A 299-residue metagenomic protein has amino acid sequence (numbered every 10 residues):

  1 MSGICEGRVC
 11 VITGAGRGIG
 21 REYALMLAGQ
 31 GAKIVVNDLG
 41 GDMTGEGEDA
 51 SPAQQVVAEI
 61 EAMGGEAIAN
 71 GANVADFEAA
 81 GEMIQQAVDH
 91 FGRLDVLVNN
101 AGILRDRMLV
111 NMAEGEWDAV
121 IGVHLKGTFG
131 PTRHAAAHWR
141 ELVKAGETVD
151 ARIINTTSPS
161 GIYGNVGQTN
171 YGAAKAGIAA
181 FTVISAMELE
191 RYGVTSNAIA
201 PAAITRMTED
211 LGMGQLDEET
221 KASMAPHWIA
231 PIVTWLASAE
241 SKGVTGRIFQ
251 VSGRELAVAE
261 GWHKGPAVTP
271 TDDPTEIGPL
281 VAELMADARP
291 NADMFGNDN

Functional and structural regions predicted by a protein language model:
S2-V36: Canonical Rossmann dinucleotide-binding motif of NAD(H)/NADP(H)-dependent dehydrogenases/reductases, specifically
E6, M63-E66, Q86-N99, R105 (+1 more regions): A glycine-rich helix->loop->beta "capping" turn within Rossmann-like NAD(P)(H)-dependent oxidoreductase domains
A50, Q54, G71-I84, E114: The beta1-alpha1 cofactor-binding region of Rossmann-like NAD(H)/NADP(H)-dependent oxidoreductases
M108-L109, A113-I121: Substrate-binding pocket helix/loop in short-chain dehydrogenase/reductase
T132, A174: Active-site helix of classical SDR
S158: Residue(s) in the substrate-gating loop at a strand-loop-helix junction that position the organic substrate next
A198, E218-N299: C-terminal helical subdomain
